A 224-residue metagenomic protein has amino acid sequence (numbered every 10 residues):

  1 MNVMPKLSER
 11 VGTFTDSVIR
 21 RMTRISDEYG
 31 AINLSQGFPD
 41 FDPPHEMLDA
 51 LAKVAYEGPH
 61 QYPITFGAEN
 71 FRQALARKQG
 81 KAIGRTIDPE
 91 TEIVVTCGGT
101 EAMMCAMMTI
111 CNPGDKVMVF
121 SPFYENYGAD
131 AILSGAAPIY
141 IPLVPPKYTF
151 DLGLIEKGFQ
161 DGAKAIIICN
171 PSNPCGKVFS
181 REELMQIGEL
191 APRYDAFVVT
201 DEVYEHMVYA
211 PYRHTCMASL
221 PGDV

Functional and structural regions predicted by a protein language model:
S8-C97, C105: N-terminal small-domain helix-loop-helix segment of the aminotransferase-like
Y29, S134, R193-Y194, V224: Helix C-cap/helix->beta junction micro-motif
R85-I93, P113-K116, G162, D223-V224: Short acidic capping loops at alpha-helix termini that bridge into adjacent secondary structure
T109-A131: Conserved PLP-anchoring active-site segment centered on the Schiff-base-forming lysine
S121, Y140-V144: Short beta->alpha connector loops at strand-helix junctions that form conserved, small/polar/Pro-enriched
I132-L133, S219: Short hydrophobic alpha-helices that are characteristic scaffold elements of the AMP-binding
L133-I139: A short helix-loop-beta submotif of the ANL/AMP-binding
L143-R213, A218: Active-site phosphate-binding strand-loop segment of PLP-dependent enzymes
